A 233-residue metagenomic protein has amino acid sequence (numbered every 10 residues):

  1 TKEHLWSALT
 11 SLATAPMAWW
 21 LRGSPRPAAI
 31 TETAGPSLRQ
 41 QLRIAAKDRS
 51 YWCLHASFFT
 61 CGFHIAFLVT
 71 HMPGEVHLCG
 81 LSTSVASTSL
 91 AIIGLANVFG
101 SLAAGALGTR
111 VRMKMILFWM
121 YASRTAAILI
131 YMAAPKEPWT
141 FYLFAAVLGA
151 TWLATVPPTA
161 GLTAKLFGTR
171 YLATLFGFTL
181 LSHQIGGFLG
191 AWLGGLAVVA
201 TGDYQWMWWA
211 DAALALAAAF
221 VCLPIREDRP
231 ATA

Functional and structural regions predicted by a protein language model:
E3-W20, W206-P224: Symmetry-related core transmembrane helices of the 12-TM Major Facilitator Superfamily/SLC fold
M17, P73, A104, L189-V198: Small-residue (Gly/Pro/Ala) motifs that create kinks and tight helix-helix packing interfaces
R22-Q40, A231-A233: Flexible cytoplasmic inter-helical loops of multi-pass small-molecule transporters
D48-A104: Extracytoplasmic gate region of multi-pass secondary transporters
F59, A91-L95, A122, A146 (+1 more regions): Transmembrane alpha-helical cores of Major Facilitator Superfamily
S82-L90, E137, F141, F176: Juxtamembrane helix-start elements in MFS-like secondary transporters
I93-N97, A103, R110-L162: C-terminal transmembrane helical hairpin of 12-TM major facilitator-type secondary transporters
L166-T201: A late C-terminal transmembrane helix in Major Facilitator Superfamily
